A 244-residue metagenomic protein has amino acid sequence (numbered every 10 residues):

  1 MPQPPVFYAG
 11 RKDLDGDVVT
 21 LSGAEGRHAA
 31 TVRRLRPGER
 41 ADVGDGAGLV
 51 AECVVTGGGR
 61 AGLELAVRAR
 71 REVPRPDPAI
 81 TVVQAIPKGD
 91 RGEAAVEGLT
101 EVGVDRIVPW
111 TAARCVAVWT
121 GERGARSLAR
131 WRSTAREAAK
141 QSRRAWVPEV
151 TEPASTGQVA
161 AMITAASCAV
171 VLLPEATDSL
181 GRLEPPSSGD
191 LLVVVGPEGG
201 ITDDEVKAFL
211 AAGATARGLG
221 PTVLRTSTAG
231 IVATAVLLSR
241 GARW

Functional and structural regions predicted by a protein language model:
M1-V73: N-terminal positively charged helical leader segments and presequences
K12, R70, T111-C115, P221-T222: Short, ordered loop/turn segments at secondary-structure junctions
L65, V147-T151, A216: Generic structural signal for residues in well-ordered beta-strands
E72-V171: RNA substrate-binding interface of SAM-dependent RNA methyltransferases
A166-A208, T215-G218: Active-site/ligand-binding-proximal alpha/beta "capping" segment
D203-W244: Structured adenosyl-cofactor binding patch, chiefly the S-adenosyl-L-methionine
